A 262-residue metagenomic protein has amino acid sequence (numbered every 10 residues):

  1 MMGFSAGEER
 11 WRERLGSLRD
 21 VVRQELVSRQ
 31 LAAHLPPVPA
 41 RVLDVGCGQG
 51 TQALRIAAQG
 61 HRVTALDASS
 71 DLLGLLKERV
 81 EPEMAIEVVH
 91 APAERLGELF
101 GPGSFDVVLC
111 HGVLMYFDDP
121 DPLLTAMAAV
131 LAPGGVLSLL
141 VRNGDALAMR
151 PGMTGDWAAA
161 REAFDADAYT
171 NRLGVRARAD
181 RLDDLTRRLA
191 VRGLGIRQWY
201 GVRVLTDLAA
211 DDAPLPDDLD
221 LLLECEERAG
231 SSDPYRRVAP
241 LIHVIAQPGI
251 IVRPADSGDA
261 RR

Functional and structural regions predicted by a protein language model:
M1-V38, T51, R55, L72-L75: Conserved class I S-adenosyl-L-methionine
P39-G46: Conserved class I S-adenosyl-L-methionine
T51-L96: Class I SAM-dependent methyltransferase SAM/SAH-binding core
L109: A conserved beta-strand element that flanks and buttresses the S-adenosyl-L-methionine
D121-V136: A short glycine-rich, Lys/Arg-flanked "PGG" loop and its adjoining helix->strand segment in the class I
V136-D165: Conserved class I S-adenosyl-L-methionine
V175-G193, W199: Short alpha-helix
Q198-V252, D259-R262: A C-terminal cap/extension of S-adenosyl-L-methionine-dependent methyltransferases that defines the acceptor-substrate
